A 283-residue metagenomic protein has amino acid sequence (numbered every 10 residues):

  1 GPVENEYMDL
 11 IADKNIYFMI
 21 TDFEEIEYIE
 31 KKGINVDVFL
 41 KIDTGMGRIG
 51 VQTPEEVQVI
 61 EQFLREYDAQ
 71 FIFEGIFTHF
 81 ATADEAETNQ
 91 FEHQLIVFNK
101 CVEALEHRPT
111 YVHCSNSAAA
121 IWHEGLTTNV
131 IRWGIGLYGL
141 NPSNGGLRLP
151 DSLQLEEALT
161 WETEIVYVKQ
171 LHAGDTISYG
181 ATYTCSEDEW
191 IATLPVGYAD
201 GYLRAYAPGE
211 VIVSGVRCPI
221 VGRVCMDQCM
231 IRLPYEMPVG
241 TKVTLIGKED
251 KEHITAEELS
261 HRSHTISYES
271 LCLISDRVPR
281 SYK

Functional and structural regions predicted by a protein language model:
G1-I16, I20-I29, W122: N-terminal active-site wall of soluble small-molecule enzyme domains
V3, T44-M46, E249: Acidic, glycine-rich active-site loops and adjacent beta-strand->loop/helix elements that engage anionic groups
D13, E55-V57, N129, T182-Y183 (+1 more regions): Short, solvent-exposed amphipathic alpha-helical segments in soluble enzyme and RNA/protein-processing domains
N15-Y17, G45, G50, T193 (+1 more regions): Short aromatic/hydrophobic contact patches that present stacked aromatics for nucleic-acid/ligand binding
I16-F18, D37-F39, E74-G75, T110-V112 (+5 more regions): Structural motif
E24-E27, K31-D37, T44-E164, V168-H172 (+1 more regions): Active-site loop/helix belt of alpha/beta enzymes
K41-D43, H79, D227, E269: Acidic active-site catalytic centers that drive phospho-/nucleotidyl reactions and related ester hydrolyses
Q170-K283: C-terminal accessory subdomain/extension
